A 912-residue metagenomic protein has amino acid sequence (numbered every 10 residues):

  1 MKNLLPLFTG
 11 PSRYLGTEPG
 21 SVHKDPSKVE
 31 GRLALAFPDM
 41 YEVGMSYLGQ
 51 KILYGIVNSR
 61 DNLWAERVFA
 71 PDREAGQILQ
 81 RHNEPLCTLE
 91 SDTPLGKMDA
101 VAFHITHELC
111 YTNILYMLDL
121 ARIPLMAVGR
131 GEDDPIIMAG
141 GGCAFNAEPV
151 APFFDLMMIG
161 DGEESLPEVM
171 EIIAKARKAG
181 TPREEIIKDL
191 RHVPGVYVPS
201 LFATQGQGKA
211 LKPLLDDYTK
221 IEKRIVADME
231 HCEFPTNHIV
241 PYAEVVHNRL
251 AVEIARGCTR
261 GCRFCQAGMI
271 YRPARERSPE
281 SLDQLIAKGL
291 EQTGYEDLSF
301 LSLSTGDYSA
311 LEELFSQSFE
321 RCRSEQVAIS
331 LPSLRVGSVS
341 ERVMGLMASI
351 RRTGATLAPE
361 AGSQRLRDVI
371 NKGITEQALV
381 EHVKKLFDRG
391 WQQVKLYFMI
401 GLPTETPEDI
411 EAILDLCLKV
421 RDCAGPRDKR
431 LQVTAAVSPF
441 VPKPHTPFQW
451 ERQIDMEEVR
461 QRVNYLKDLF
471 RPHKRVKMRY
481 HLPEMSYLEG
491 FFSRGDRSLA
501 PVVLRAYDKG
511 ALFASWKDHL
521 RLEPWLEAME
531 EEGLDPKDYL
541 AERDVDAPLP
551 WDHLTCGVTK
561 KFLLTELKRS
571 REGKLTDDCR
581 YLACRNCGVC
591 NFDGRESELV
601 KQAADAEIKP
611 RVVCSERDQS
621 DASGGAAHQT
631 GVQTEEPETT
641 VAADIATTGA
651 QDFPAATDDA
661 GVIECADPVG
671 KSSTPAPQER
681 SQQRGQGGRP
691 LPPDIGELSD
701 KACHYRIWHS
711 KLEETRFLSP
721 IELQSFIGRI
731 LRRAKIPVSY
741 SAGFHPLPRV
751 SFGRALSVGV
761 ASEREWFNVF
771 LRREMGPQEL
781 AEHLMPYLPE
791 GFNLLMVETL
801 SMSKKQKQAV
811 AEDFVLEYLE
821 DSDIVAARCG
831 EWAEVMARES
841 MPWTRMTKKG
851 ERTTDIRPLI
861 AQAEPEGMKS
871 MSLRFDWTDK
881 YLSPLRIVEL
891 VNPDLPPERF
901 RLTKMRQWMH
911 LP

Functional and structural regions predicted by a protein language model:
L5-A34, Y41-E42, P199, T204-A251 (+4 more regions): N-terminal [4Fe-4S]-dependent radical SAM core
L35-A36, K288-K395, M399-S438, P442: Conserved SAM/AdoMet-binding glycine-rich loop
L35-D39, V57, V240-Q266, L290 (+2 more regions): N-terminal pre-triad scaffold of radical SAM enzymes
P71-P213, P447-D496, P501-H519: Glycine-rich beta-alpha loop elements in corrinoid/cobalamin-binding modules across cobalamin-dependent enzymes
E244-E280, N586-V600: Canonical Radical SAM [4Fe-4S] cluster-binding loop centered on the CxxxCxxC motif and its immediate flanking residues
P442-P447, V738-L771: Short, charge-patterned binding micro-sites
V545-D621, R684-G687: Cysteine-cluster motifs in flexible loop/terminal segments that predominantly coordinate metals
S699-A702, F717, E834-P912: Core RNA-modification/binding signature centered on pseudouridine synthases
